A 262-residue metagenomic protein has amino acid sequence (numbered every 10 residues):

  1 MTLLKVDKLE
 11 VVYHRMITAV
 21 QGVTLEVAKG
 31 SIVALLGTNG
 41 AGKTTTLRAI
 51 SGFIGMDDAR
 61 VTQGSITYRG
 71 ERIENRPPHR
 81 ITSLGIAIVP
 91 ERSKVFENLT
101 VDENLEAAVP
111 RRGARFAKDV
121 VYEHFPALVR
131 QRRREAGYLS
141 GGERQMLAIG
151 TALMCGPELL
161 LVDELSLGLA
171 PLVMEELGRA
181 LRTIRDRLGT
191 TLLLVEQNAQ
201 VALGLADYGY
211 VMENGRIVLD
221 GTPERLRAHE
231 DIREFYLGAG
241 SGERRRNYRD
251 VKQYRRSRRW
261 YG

Functional and structural regions predicted by a protein language model:
H14, R60-T62, R69-S93, K118 (+2 more regions): ABC ATPase NBD coupling module
L36-T38: The feature captures the beta-strand-to-loop junction immediately N-terminal to the Walker
L99, L139, A152-L153: ABC ATPase signature
M154-E158: A short, proline-enriched helix->beta-strand linker immediately N-terminal to the Walker B motif in ABC-type P-loop
E175-G189: Helical segment within the ABC ATPase nucleotide-binding domain
L237-G262: ABC ATPase nucleotide-binding domains
